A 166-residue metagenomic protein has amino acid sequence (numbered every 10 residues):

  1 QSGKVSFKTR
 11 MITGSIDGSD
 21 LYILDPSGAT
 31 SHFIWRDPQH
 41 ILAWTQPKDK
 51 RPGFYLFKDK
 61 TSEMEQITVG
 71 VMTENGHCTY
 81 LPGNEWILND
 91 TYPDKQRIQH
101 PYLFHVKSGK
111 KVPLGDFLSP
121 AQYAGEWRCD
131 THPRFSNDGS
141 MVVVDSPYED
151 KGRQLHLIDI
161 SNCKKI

Functional and structural regions predicted by a protein language model:
Q1, L21-W44, V71-D90, P120-D138: Conserved beta-propeller blade repeats
S2-I12, D49-L56, Q96-L103, D150-I158: Structural motif
S6, I12-T30, F57-E74, H105-R128 (+1 more regions): Multi-bladed beta-propeller domains
Y22, W44, P52-F54, I98 (+4 more regions): Generic domain-boundary/flexible-linker signal
D37, T45-Q46, K58, V71 (+6 more regions): Active-site proximal loops enriched in glycine and acidic residues that flank catalytic Cys/His/Asp and coordinate
P38-T68: N-terminal leader/targeting helix
R51, T68-V112: Loop/turn-rich, solvent-exposed surfaces of beta-rich toroidal or solenoidal domains
W127-I166: Blade-level signature of beta-propeller repeat domains, shared across WD40, Kelch, NHL, RCC1 and BNR/Asp-box propellers
